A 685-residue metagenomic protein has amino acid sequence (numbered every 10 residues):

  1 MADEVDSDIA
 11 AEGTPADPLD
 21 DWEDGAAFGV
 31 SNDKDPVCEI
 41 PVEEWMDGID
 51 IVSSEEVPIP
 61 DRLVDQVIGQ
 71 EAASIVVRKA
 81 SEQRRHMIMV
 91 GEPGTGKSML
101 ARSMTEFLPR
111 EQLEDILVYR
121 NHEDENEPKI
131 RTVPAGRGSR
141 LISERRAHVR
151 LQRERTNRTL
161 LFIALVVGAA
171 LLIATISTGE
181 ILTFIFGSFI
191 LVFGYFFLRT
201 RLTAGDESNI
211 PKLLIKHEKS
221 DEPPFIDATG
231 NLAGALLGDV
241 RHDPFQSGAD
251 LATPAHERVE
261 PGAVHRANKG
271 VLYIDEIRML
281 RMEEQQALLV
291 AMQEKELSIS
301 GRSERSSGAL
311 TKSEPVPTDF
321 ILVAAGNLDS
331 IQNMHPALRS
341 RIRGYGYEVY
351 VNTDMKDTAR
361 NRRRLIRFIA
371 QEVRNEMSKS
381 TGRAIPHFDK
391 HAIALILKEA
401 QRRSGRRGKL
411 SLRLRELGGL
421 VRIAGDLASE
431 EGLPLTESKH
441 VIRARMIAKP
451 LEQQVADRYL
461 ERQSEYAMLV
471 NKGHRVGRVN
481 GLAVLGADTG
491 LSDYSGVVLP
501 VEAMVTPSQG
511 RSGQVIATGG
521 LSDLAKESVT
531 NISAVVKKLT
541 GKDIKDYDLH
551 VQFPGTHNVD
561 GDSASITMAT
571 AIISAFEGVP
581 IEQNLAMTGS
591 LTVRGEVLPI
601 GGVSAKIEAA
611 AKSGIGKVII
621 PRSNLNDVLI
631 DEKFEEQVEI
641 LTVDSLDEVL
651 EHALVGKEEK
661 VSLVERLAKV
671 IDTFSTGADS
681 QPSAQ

Functional and structural regions predicted by a protein language model:
D3-A11, A16-D21, E39-R62, A73 (+2 more regions): Peripheral, non-AAA+ core regions of ATP-driven protein-machinery
D17-R362, F368-K379, A384-G425, P434-L435 (+5 more regions): Conserved ASCE/P-loop NTPase catalytic core
G94, A400-R403, M446-I447, P554-V559 (+1 more regions): Short, internal active-site loops enriched in acidic
E260-G262, A309-K312, A487-T489, K538 (+1 more regions): Generic recognition of flexible, low-complexity loop/linker segments
V323, P434-T540: C-terminal engagement/docking regions of AAA+ P-loop ATPases
N375-A392, S495-V497, N531-D543: An acidic intrinsically disordered interaction segment
G418-G425, R445, S565-I573: Amphipathic alpha-helical interaction/assembly segments
